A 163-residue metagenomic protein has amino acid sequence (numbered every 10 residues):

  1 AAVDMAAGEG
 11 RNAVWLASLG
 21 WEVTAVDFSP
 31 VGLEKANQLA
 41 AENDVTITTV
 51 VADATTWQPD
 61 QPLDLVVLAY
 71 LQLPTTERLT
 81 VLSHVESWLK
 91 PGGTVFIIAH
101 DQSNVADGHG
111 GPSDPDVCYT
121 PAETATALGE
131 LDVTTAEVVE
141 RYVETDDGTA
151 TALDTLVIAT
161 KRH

Functional and structural regions predicted by a protein language model:
A1-G8: Conserved class I S-adenosyl-L-methionine
S29-V31: Conserved SAM/SAH-binding beta-strand->alpha-helix loop
N43-A54: Conserved SAM-binding strand-loop segment of SAM-dependent methyltransferases
W57-L65: A short acidic, Gly/Pro-enriched loop at the edge of an enzyme's catalytic core that lines a small-molecule cofactor
D64-R78: A short SAM/SAH-binding and catalytic strip from SAM-dependent methyltransferases
L79-P91: A short glycine-rich, Lys/Arg-flanked "PGG" loop and its adjoining helix->strand segment in the class I
G92-H100: Conserved beta-strand signature within the Rossmann-like core of class I S-adenosyl-L-methionine
D116-A136: Short alpha-helix
